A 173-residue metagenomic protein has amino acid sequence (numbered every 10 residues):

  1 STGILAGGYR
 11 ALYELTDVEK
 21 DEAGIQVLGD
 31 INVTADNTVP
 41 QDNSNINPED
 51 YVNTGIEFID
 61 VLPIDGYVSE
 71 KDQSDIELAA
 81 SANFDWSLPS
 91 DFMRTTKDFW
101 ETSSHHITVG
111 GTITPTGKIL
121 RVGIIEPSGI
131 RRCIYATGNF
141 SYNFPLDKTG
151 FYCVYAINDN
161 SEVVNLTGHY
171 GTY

Functional and structural regions predicted by a protein language model:
S1-P89: N-terminal prepro-regions of secreted/extracellular proteins
L88-S103: Non-catalytic, beta-strand-enriched accessory regions in extracellular/secretory proteins and membrane protein
S104, T114-I119, N160-S161: Short proline/glycine-enriched turn/loop motifs at strand-loop junctions of beta-rich domains
H105-I107, P145-N160: Noncatalytic modules at the cell exterior or secretory-pathway interfaces, chiefly beta-strand-rich lectin/adhesion
G117-I130: Short, surface-exposed beta-strand/strand-loop-strand elements in extracellular ectodomains
L120, N160-Y173: Edge beta-strands of jelly-roll/beta-sandwich modules across compartments, strongly enriched in secreted/luminal
R132-T137: Short beta-strand segments within Ig-like beta-sandwich modules, predominantly Fibronectin type-III
G138-F144: Short strand-edge motifs at loop-to-beta-strand transitions and within beta-strands of extracellular beta-rich domains
